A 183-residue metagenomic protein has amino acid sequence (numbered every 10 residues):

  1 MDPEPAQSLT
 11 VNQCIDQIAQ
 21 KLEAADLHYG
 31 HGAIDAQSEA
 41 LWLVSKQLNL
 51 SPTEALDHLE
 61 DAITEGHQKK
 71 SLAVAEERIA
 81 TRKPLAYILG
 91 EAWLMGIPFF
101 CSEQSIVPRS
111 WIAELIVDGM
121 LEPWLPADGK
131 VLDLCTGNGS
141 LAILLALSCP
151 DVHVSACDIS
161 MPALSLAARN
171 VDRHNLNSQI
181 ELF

Functional and structural regions predicted by a protein language model:
D2-L94: N-terminal auxiliary segments of SAM/dcSAM-dependent transferases
A25-G30, G119-P126, N175: Alpha-helix termini
K46, L147-S148, R173: Active-site catalytic microenvironments for nucleophilic, acid-base chemistry
S51, V152-H153, S178: Secondary-structure boundary/capping positions in well-ordered alpha/beta enzyme cores
L59, L72-P150, V154-R169: SAM-dependent Rossmann-like transferase core, predominantly class I methyltransferases with a strong bias toward
A168-F183: S-adenosyl-L-methionine
